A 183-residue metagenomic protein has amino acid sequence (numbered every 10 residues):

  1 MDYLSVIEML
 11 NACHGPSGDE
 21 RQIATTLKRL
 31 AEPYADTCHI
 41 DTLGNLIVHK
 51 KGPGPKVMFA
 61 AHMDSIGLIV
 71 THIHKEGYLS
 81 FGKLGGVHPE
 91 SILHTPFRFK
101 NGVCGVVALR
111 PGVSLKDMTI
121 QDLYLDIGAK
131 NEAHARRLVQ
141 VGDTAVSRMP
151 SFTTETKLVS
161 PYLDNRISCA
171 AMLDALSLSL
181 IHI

Functional and structural regions predicted by a protein language model:
M1-I181: N-terminal hydrophobic/helix-forming segments and targeting peptides
